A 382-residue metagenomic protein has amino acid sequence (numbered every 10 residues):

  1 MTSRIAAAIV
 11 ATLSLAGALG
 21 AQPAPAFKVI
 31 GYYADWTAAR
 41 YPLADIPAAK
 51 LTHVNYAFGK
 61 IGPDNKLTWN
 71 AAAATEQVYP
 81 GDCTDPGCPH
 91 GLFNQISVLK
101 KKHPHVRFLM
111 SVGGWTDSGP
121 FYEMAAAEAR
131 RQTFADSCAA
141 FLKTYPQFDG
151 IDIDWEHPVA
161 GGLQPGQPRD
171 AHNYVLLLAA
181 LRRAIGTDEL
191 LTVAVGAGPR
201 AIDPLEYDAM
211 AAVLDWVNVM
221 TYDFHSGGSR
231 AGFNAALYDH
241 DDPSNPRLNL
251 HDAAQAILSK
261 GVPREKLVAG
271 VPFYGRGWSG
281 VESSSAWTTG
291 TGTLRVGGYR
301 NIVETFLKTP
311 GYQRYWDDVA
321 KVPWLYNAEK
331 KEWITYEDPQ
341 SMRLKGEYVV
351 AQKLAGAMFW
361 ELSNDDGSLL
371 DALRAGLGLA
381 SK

Functional and structural regions predicted by a protein language model:
A6-A18: Bacterial N-terminal signal peptides
P23-L142, A372, G378: Glycan-recognition patch characteristic of GH18 chitinases/ENGases and related GlcNAc/peptidoglycan-binding proteins
P25-F27, P104-F108, Q147-D149, T187-E189 (+3 more regions): Short, well-ordered coil/turn segments that N-cap beta-strands
I30, D64-G87, P158-T305: Substrate-binding surface in catalytic domains of secreted glycosidases
A34-A48, E128-T144, P199-D208, A254 (+1 more regions): Short, acidic/polar
V54, M110, I153, L181 (+4 more regions): Conserved, mostly hydrophobic/aromatic
F93-S97, A135-A139, A171-R182, L250-Q255 (+3 more regions): Generic structural signal for well-ordered alpha-helices, preferentially at hydrophobic/aromatic core positions
K308-K382: Extracellular low-complexity, Gly/Ser/Thr-rich intrinsically disordered linkers and protease-sensitive activation/hinge
